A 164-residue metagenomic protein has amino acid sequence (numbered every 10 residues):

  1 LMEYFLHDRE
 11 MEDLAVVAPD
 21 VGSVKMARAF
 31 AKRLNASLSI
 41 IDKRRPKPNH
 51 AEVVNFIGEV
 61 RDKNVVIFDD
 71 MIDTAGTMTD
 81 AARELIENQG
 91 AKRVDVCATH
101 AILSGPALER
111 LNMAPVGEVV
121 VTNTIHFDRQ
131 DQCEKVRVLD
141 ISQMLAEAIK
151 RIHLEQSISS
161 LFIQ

Functional and structural regions predicted by a protein language model:
L1-Q164: PRPP-associated nucleotide enzymes
